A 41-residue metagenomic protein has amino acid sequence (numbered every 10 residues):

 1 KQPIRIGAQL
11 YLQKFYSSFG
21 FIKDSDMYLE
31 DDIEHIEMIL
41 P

Functional and structural regions predicted by a protein language model:
K1-P3: Short, high-confidence coil segments that cap the C-terminus of an alpha-helix and link into the following beta-strand
I6-Q13, M27-P41: C-terminal "cap" of GNAT-fold acetyltransferases
Y16, F21: Conserved active-site tyrosine of GNAT-family acetyltransferases
K23-S25: A secondary-structure capping/hinge motif
